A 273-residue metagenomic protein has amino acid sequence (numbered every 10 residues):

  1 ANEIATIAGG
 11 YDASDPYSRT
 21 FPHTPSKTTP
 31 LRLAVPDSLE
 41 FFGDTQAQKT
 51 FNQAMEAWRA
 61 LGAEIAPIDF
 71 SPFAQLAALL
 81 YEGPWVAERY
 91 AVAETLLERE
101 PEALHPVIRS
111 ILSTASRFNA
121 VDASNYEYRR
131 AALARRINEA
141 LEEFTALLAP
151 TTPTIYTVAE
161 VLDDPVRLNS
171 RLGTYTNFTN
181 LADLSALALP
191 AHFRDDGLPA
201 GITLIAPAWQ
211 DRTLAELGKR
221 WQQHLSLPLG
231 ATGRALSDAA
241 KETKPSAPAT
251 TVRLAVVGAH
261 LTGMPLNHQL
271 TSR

Functional and structural regions predicted by a protein language model:
A1-K49, Q53, P72, E216-K244: A short helix-breaking turn/cap at a secondary-structure junction
K27-P36, P84-N138, P190-L198: Short helix-loop capping/hinge segments that flank enzyme active sites or metal/cofactor-binding pockets
S38-L39, T152-I155: Short glycine-rich anion-binding loops that position phosphate/pyrophosphate groups of nucleotides and phosphorylated
T45-D69, A93-E100, A123, E127-F144: Acyltransferase
L79-Y81, N125, I155-G173, L270-T271: Short, surface-exposed loop/helix-turn segments at secondary-structure junctions that function as lids/hinges flanking
R136-N138, R167-P190: Small-aliphatic-rich amphipathic alpha-helix that forms the alpha element of a beta-alpha
L214-R220, T232-R273: A glycine-rich, hydrophobic/aromatic-adjacent loop/helix-cap motif
